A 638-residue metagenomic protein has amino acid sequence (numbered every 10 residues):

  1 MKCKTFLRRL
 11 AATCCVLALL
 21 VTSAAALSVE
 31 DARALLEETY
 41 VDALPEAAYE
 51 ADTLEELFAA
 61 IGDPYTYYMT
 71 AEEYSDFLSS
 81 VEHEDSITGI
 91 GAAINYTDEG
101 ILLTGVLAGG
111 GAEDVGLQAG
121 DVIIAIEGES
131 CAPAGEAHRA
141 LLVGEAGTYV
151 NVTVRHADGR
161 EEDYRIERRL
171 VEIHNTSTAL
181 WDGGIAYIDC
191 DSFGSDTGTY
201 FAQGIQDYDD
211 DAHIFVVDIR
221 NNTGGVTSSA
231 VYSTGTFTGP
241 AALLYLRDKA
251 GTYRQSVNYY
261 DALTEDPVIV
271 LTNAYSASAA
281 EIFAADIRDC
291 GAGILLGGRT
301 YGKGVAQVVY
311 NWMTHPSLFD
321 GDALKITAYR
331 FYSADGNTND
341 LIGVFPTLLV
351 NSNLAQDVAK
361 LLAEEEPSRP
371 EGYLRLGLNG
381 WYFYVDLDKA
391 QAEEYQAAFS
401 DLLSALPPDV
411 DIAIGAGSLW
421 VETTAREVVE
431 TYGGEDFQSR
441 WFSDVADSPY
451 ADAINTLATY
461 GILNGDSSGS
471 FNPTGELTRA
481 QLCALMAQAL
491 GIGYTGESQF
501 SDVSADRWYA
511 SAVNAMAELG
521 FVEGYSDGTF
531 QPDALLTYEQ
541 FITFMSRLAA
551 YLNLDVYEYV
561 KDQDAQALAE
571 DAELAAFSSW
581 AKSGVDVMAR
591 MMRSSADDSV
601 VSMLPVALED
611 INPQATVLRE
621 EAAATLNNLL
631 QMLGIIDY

Functional and structural regions predicted by a protein language model:
C3-A26: Sec-dependent N-terminal signal peptides of Gram-positive bacterial secreted proteins and lipoproteins
T5, A416-P449, N464-A480, A487-A512 (+5 more regions): Feature responds to low-complexity, polar/acidic, surface-exposed segments characteristic of secreted/exported proteins
S28-V81, A157-D158: Interdomain regulatory linker/hinge segments that flank or connect interaction modules in polarity/junction/synaptic
D63-G105, R165: PDZ/PDZ-like peptide-tail recognition elements
I101-L102, I124-I126, A137-S177, T327-A328: PDZ-domain C-terminal substructure recognizer with occasional recognition of PDZ-binding tails
A108-V122, H174-S177, Q481: PDZ/PDZ-like domain micro-motif
A112-A134, V216-D218: Conserved PDZ fold ligand-binding element
L180, I185-V216, R220-S439: C-terminal "post-core" interaction segments
